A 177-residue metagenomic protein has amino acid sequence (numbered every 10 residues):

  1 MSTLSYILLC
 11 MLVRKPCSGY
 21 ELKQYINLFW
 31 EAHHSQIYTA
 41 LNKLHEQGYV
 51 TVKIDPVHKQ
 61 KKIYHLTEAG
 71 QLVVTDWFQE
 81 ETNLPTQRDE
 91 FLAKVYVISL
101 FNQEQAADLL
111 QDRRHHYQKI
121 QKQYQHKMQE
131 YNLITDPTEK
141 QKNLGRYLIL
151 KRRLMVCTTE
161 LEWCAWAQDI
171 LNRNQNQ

Functional and structural regions predicted by a protein language model:
M1-Q87: Basic helix-turn-helix/winged-helix DNA-binding cores and closely related short helical interaction motifs
M11-R14, F29, I98, H116 (+2 more regions): Histidine kinase transmitter module recognition
D76-H126: Amphipathic alpha-helical dimerization/coiled-coil segments that flank or bridge DNA-binding/regulatory modules
L110, Y117-Y131, L150, C157 (+1 more regions): Non-transmembrane amphipathic alpha-helical segments
K127-L148: Acidic interhelical loop/turn segments
N143-Q177: Long, low-complexity, charge-rich intrinsically disordered regions
